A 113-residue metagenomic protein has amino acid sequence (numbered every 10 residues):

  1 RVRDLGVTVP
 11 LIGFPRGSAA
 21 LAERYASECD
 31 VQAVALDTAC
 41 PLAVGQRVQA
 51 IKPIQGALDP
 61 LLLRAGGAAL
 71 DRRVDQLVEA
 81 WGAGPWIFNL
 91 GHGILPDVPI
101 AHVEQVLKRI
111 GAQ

Functional and structural regions predicted by a protein language model:
R1-Q113: Active-site loop segments of alpha/beta catalytic cores
